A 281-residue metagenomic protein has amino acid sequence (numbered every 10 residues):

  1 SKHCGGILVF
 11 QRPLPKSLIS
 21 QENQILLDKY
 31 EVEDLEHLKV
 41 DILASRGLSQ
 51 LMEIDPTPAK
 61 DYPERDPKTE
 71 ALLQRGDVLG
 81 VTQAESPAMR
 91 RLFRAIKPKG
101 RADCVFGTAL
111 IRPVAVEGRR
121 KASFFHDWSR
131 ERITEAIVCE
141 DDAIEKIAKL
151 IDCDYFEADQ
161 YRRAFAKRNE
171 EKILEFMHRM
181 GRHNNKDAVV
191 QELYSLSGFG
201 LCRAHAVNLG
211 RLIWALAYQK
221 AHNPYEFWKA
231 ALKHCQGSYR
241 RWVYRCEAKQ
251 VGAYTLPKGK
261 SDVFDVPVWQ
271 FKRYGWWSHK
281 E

Functional and structural regions predicted by a protein language model:
S1-E281: Noncatalytic, beta-rich nucleic-acid-contacting surfaces in large DNA/RNA-processing enzymes
